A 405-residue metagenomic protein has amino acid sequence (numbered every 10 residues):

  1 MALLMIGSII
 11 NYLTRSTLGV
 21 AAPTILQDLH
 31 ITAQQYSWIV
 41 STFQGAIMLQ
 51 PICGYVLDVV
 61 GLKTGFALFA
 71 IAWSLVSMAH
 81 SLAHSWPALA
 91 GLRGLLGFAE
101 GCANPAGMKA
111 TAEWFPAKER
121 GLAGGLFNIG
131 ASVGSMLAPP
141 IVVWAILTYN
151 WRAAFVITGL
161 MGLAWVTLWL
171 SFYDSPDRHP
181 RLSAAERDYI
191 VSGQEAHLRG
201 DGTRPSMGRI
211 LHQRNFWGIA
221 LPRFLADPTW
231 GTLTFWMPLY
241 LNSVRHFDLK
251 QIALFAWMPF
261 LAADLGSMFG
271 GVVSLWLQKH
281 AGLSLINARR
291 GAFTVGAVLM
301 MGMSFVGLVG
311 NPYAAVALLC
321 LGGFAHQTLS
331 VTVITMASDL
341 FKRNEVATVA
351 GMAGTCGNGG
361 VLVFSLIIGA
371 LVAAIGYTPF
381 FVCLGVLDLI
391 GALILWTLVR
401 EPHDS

Functional and structural regions predicted by a protein language model:
L18-G19, Q213-G270, L329-S330, I334: Extracytoplasmic gate region of multi-pass secondary transporters
G19-Q50: Extracellular/periplasmic helix-loop-helix junction of adjacent transmembrane segments in MFS-like secondary
H30, G61, L82-A88, A99 (+4 more regions): Helix-breaking motifs and short loop linkers at transmembrane-helix boundaries and internal kinks in secondary membrane
S41-Y55, W257-G270: Central cavity-lining transmembrane alpha-helices of secondary-active solute carriers, predominantly the Major
L49-P87: Conserved MFS/SLC helix-loop-helix module at the cytosolic interface between two early adjacent transmembrane helices
T64-M78, I286-S304, G385: Structural signature of the two symmetry-related core transmembrane helices
L92-A131: Cytoplasmic helix-loop-helix junction between adjacent transmembrane helices in 12-TM secondary transporters
G130-P180: Helix-loop-helix hairpin linking two adjacent transmembrane segments in secondary transporters
